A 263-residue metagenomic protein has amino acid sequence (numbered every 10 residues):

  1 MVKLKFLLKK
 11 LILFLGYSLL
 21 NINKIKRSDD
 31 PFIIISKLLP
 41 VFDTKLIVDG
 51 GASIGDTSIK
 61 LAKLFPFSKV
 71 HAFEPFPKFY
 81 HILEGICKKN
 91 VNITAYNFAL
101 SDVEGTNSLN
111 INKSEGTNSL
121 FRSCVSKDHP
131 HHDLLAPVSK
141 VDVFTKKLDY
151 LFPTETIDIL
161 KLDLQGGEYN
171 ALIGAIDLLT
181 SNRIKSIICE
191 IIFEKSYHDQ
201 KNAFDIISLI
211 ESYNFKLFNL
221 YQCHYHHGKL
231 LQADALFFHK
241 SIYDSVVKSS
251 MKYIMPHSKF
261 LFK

Functional and structural regions predicted by a protein language model:
M1-K263: Phosphate/nucleotide-binding beta-alpha loop and adjacent structural elements of enzyme active sites
